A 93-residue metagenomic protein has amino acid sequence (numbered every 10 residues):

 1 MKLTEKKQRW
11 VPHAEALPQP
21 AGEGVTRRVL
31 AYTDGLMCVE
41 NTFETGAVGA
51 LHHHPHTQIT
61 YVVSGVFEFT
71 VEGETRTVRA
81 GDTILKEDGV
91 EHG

Functional and structural regions predicted by a protein language model:
M1-G35: A short, N-terminal "cap"/entry segment at the start of jelly-roll beta-barrel domains of the cupin/DSBH fold
G22, M37-H53, D88: Conserved short histidine dyad/triad with adjacent acidic residue
R27, C38-E40, F69: Short hydrophobic/aromatic-rich beta-strand segments that constitute the beta-sheet cores of beta-sandwich/beta-barrel
D34-L36, E44-G46, S64-V66, T75: Short, charged/polar surface micro-motifs in flexible loops or helix N-caps
T42-E44, H53-F69: Short, conserved beta-strand element in jelly-roll/cupin
L51, F69-T70, K86, E91-G93: Short beta-strand His + acidic residue motifs that chelate non-heme Fe in jelly-roll/DSBH and cupin folds
G73-G89: Short acidic-glycine-tyrosine-enriched beta hairpin
